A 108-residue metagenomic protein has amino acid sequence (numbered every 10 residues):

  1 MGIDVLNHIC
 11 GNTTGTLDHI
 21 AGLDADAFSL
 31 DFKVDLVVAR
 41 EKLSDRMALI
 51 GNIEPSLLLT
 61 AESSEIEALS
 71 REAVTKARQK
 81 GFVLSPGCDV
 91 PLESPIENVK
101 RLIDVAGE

Functional and structural regions predicted by a protein language model:
M1-E108: Active-site loop segments of alpha/beta catalytic cores
